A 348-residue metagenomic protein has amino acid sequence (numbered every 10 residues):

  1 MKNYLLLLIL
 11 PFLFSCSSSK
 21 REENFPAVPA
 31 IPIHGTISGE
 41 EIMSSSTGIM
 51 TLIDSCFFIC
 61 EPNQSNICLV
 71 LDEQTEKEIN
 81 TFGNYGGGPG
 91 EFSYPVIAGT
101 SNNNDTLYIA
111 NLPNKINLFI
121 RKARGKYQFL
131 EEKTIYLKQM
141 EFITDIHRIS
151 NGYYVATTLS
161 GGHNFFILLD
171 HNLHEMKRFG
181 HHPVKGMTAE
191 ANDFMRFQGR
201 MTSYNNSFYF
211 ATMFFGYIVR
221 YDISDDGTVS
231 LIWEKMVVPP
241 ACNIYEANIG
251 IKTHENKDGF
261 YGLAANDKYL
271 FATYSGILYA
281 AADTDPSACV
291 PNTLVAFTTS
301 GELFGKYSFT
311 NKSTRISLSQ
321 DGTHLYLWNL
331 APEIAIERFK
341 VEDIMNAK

Functional and structural regions predicted by a protein language model:
R21-S45: A short helix->beta-strand "capping" segment at the edge of beta-propeller domains
I33-E40, N80-E91, E132-K138, M176-F194 (+2 more regions): Surface-exposed loop and turn segments in beta-propeller and other repeat-based domains that flank or scaffold
T36-I67, Y269-I277: Beta-strand-rich domains and repeat architectures in extracellular enzymes and scaffolds, especially beta-propellers
S45-I49, F92-G99, Q139-R148, R196-R200 (+2 more regions): Repeated scaffold domains used in trafficking and secretory/extracellular systems, primarily beta-propellers
K77-T106, N111, T134, T310-T314: Blade-loop segments of beta-propeller domains
F166-H171, P286-G301, K340: Beta-propeller blade signature
P239-N248, T299-Q320: Conserved blade-ending motifs and adjacent loop-strand segments that build the rim/top face of beta-propeller domains
T253-A296: Loop/turn-rich, solvent-exposed surfaces of beta-rich toroidal or solenoidal domains
